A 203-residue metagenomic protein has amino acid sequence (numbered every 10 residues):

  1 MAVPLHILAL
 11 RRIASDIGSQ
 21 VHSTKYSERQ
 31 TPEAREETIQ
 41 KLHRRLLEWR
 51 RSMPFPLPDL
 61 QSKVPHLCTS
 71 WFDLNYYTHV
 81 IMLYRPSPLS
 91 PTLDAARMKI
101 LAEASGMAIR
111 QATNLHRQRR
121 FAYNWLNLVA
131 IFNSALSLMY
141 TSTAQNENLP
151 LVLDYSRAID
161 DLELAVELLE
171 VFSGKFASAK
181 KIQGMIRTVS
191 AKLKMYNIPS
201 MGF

Functional and structural regions predicted by a protein language model:
M1-E48, D59-A144, L151-D161, S178-K181 (+1 more regions): Extended, leucine-rich alpha-helical cores of fungal transcription factors
R50-P54, T113-N114, E170, G174: Helix-capping and short linker residues that terminate individual alpha-solenoid repeat units
E163-F203: Eukaryote-biased recognition of C-terminal alpha-helical segments
